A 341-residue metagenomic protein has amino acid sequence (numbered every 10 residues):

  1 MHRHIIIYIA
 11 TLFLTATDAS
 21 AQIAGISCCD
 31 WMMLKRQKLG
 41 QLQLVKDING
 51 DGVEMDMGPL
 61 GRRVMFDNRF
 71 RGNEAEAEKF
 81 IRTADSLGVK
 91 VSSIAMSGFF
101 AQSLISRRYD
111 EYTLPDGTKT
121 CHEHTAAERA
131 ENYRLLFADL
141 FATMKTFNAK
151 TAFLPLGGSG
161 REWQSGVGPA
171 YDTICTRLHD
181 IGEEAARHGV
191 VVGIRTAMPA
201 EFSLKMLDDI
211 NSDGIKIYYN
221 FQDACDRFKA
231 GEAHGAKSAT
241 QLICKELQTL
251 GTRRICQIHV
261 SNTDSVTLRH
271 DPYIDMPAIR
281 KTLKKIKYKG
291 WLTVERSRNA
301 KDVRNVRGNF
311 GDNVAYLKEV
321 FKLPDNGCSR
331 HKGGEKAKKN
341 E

Functional and structural regions predicted by a protein language model:
I7-A16: Bacterial N-terminal signal peptides
Q22-G40: Boundary/entry segment of secreted carbohydrate-active catalytic domains
A24-D30, D51-M55, V91-M96, A152-L154 (+4 more regions): Hydrophobic faces of well-ordered beta-strands that scaffold small-molecule active sites in alpha/beta enzyme cores
G25, V53, Y171, C175-K281: Acidic/histidine-rich catalytic cores of soluble enzymes
L34-V45, R129-T143, S238-Q248, I279: Short, acidic/polar
K38-L60, F147-T151: Catalytic domains of carbohydrate-active enzymes, especially glycoside hydrolases
D56-K79, L156-W163: Glycine-rich, proline-tolerant flexible connector loops at the mouths of alpha/beta enzymes
D85, F100-K216: Active-site acidic/histidine proton-transfer and metal-coordination neighborhood in alpha/beta enzyme cores
